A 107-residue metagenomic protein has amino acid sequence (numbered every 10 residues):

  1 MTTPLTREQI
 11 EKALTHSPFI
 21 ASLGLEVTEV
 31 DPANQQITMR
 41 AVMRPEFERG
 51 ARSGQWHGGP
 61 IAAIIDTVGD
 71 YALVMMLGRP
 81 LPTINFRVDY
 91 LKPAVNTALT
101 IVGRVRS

Functional and structural regions predicted by a protein language model:
M1-S107: Terminal targeting signals and extreme-terminal segments of soluble enzymes
